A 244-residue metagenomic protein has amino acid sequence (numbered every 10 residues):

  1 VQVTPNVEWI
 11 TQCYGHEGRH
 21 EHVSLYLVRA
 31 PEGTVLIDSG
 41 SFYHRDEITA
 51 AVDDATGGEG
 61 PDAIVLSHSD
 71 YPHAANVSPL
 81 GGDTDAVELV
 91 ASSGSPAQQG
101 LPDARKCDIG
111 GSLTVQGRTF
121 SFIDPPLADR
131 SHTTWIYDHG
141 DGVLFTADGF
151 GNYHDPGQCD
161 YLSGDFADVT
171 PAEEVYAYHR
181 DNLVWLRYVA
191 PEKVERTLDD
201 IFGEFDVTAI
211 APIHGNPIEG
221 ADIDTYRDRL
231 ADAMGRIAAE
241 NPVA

Functional and structural regions predicted by a protein language model:
V1-V52, W135-T146: Conserved beta-strand hairpin/beta-sheet module of binuclear metal-dependent hydrolase folds, prominently
Q2, G82-T133, H139, V189 (+1 more regions): Metallo-beta-lactamase
Q12-E17, G40-F42, I64-H68, F120-P126 (+1 more regions): Short, flexible loop segments at the rims of nucleotide/cofactor-binding pockets, characterized by
I37-S39, P61-S69, E88-S93, L144-D148 (+2 more regions): Active-site neighborhood of phospho(di)ester-bond hydrolases with catalytic His/Asp-centered motifs
F42, L127-P212, N216-A221, A233: Metallo-beta-lactamase
Y43-L89: Active-site metal-binding motif and surrounding structural segment of the metallo-beta-lactamase
I48-A50, V77-P79, P102-D103, G157-Q158 (+1 more regions): Short amphipathic alpha-helical segments
H214-A244: Binuclear metal-ion centers of metallo-dependent hydrolases, dominated by the metallo-beta-lactamase
